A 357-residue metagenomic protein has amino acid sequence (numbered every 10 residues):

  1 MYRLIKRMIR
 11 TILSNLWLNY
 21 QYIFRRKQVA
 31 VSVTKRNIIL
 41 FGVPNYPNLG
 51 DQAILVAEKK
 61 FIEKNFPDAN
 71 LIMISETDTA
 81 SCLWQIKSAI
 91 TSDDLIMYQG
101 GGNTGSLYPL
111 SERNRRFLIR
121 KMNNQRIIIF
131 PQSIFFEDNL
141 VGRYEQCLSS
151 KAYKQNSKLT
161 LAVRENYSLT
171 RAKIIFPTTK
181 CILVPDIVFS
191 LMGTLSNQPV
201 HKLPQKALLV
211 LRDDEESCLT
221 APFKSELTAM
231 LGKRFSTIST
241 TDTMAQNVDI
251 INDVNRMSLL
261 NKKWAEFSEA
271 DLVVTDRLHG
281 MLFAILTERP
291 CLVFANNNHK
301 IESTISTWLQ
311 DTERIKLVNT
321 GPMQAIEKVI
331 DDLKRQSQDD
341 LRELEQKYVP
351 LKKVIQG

Functional and structural regions predicted by a protein language model:
Y2-G357: Active-site anion-handling motifs in enzyme catalytic cores
